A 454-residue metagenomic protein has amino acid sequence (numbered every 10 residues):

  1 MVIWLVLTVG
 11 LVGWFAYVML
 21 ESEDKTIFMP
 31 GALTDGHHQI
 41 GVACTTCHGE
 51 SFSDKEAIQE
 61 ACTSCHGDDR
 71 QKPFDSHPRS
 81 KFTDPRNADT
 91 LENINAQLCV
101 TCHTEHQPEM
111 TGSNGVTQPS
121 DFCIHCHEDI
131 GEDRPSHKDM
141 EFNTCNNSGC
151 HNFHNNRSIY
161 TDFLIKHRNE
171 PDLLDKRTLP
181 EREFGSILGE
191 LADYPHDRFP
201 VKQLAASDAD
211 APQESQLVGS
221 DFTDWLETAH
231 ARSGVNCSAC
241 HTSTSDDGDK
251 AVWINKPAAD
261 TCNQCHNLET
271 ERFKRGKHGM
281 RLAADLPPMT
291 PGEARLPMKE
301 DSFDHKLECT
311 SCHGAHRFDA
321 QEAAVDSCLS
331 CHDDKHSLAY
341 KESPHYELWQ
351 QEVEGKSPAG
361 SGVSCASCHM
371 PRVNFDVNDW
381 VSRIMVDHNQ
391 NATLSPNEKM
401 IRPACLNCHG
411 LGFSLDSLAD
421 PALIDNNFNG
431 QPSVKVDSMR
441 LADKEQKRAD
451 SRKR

Functional and structural regions predicted by a protein language model:
M1-L7, G189-D193, P200-V201, N267: Eukaryotic acidic, serine/proline-rich intrinsically disordered low-complexity regions that function as flexible
M1-S22: Hydrophobic alpha-helical transmembrane signal-anchor segments
L7-L11, D175, G185-L191: Short acidic/polar alpha-helix capping motifs at helix-coil junctions
M19-G185, F199-D450: Inter-heme linker and motif-flanking segments adjacent to c-type heme-binding CXXCH motifs in c-type cytochromes
R452-R454: Short, solvent-exposed mixed-charge patches
